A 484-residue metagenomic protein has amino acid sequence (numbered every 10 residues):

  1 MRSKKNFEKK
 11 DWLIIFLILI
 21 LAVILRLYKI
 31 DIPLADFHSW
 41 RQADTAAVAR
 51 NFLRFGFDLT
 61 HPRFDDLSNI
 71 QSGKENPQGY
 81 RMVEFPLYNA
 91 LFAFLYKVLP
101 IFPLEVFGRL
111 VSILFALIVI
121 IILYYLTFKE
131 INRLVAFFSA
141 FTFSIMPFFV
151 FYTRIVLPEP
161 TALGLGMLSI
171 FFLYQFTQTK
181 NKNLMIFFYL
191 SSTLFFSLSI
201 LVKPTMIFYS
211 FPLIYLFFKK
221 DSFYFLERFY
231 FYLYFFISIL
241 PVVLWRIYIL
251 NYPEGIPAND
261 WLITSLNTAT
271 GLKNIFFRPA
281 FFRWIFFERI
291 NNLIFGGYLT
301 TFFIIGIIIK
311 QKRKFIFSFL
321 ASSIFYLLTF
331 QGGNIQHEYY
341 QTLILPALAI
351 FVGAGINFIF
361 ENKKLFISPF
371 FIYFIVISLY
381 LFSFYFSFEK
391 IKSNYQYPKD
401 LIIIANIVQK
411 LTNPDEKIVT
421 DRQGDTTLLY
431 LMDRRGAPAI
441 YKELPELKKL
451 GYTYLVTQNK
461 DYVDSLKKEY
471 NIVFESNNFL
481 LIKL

Functional and structural regions predicted by a protein language model:
M1-R2, F172-K180, F196, F208-I239 (+2 more regions): Perimembrane helix-loop-helix junctions
R26, M206-I207, G355-F360, P369-Q396: Transmembrane alpha-helical segments
V106-I131, L168-F172: Transmembrane-helix motifs of polytopic, lipid-linked glycan transferases
K129-L134, M167-S191, S199, F223: Membrane-interface transmembrane helices that cradle and orient dolichyl/undecaprenyl
R154-T161: Short acidic/glycine- and proline-prone juxtamembrane loop motifs at membrane-interface regions of multi-pass membrane
S210, N394-P398, V408-K449, T453-Q458: Short periplasmic/luminal acceptor-recognition loop of GT-C membrane glycosyltransferases, typified by
F218, N291-F317, A321-I324, V352-F358: Hydrophobic, aromatic-rich transmembrane alpha-helices and their immediate juxtamembrane boundary segments
F229-N274, F295-G296, F325: Membrane-lumen/periplasm interface segments of specific transmembrane helices in polyprenyl phosphate-linked
